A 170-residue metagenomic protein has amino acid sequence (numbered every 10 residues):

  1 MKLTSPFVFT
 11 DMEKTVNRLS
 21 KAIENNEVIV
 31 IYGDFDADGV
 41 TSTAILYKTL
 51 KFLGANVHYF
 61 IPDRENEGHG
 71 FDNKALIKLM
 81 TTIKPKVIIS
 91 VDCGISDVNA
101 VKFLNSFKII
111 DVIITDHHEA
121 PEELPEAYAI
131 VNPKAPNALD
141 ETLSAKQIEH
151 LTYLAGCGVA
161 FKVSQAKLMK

Functional and structural regions predicted by a protein language model:
M1-K170: Replace "Mg2+/Mn2+-dependent" with "divalent metal-dependent
